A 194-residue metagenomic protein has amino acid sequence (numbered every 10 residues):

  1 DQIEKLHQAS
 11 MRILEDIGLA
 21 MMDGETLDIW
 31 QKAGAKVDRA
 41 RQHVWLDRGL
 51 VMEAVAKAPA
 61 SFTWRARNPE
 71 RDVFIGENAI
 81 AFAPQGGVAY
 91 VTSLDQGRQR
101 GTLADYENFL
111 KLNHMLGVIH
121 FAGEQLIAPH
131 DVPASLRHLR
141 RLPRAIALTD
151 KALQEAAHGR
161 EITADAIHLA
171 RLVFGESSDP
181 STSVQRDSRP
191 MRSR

Functional and structural regions predicted by a protein language model:
D1-D105: Acidic/polar, glycine-rich intrinsically disordered N-terminal extensions of enzymes
R100-R194: Helix-rich catalytic cores of soluble enzyme domains
